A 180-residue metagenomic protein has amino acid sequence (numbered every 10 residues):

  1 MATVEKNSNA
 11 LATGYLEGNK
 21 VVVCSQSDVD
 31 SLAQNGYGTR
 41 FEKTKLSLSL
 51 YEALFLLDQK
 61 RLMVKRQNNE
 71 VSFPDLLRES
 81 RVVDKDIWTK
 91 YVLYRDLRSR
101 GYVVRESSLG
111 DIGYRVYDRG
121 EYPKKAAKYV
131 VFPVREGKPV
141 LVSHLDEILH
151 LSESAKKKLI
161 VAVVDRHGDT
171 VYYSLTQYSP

Functional and structural regions predicted by a protein language model:
M1-Y94, V103, R119-P180: Conserved phosphate-interacting/catalytic interface
R100-I112: Short, well-structured beta-strand/strand-turn elements
G110-E121: Beta-rich nucleic-acid/ligand-interaction surfaces
